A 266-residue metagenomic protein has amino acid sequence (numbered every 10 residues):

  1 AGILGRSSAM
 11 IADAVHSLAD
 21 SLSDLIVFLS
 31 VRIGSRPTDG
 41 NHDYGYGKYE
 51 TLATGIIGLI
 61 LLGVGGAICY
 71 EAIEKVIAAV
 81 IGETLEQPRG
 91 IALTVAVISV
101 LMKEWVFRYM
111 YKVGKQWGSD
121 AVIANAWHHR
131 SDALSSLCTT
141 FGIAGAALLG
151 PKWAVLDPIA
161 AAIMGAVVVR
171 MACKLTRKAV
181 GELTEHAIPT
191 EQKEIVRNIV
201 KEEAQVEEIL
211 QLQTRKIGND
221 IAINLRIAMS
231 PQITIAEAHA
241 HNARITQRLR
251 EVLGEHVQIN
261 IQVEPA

Functional and structural regions predicted by a protein language model:
A1-E191, I195: Alpha-helical transmembrane cores and adjacent cytosolic helix/loop segments of polytopic membrane transporters
M171-A266: Peripheral (non-transmembrane) domains and long loops of multi-pass membrane proteins
